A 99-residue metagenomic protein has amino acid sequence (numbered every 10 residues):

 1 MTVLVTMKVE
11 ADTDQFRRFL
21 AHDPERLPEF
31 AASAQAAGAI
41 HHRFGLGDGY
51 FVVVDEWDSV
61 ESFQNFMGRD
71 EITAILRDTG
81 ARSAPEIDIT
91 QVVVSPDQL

Functional and structural regions predicted by a protein language model:
M1-F51, E56-D70, R82-L99: Short S/T/G/P-rich N-terminal loop/turn motif that feeds into the first structured element of a domain
T79: Regulatory input/activation interfaces that engage signals or partners
